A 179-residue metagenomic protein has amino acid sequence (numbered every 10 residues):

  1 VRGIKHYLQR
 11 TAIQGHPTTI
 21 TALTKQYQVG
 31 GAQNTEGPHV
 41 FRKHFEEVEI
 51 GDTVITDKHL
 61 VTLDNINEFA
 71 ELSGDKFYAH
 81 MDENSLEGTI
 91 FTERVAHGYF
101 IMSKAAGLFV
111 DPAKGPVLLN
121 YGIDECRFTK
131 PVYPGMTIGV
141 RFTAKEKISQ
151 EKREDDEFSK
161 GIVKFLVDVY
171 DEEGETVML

Functional and structural regions predicted by a protein language model:
V1, L8, I20-I50, F128 (+2 more regions): HotDog/MaoC-like acyl-thioester-processing domains
R2-K5, A70, M102-A106: Predominant activation on well-ordered alpha-helical scaffold segments within soluble catalytic domains
P17: Phosphate/pyrophosphate-binding loop motifs in nucleotide- or prenyl diphosphate-using proteins
G30-A96: Catalytic strand-loop segment that frames the active site of acyl-thioester-processing enzymes
I50-D52, D57, N65, D75-F77 (+3 more regions): A generic structural signal for short beta-strands and their flanking turns/coil linkers
T89-A96, F100-E146: Hydrophobic beta-strand-centered segment that forms part of the acyl-chain substrate-binding groove
